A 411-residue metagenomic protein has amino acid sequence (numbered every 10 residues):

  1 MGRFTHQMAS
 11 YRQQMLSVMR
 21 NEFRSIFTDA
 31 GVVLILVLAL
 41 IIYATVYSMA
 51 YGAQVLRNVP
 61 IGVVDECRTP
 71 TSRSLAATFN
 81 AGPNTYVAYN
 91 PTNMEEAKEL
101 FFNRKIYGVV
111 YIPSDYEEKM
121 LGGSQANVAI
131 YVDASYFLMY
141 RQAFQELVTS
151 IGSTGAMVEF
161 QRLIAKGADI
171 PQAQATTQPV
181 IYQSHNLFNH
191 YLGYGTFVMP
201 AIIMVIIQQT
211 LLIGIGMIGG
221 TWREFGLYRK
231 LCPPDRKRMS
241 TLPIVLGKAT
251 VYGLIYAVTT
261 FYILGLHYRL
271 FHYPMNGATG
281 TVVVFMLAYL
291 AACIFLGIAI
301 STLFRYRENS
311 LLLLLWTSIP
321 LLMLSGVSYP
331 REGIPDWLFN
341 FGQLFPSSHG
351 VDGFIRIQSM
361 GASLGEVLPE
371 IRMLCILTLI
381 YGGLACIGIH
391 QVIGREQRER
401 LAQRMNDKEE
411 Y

Functional and structural regions predicted by a protein language model:
M1-Y194, Q391, Q397-Y411: Extracytoplasmic/periplasmic domains immediately adjacent to an N-terminal transmembrane anchor in multi-pass membrane
R12, L16-R20, T196, K237-T250 (+5 more regions): Alpha-helical membrane-protein architecture signal
E22, I26-V33, I206, G247-G253 (+4 more regions): Loop-to-transmembrane-helix entry motif
I35-L36, P200, L246-G247, S310-L313 (+1 more regions): Hydrophobic core positions of alpha-helical segments in small-molecule transporters and transporter systems
I42-T45, H185-H267: Hydrophobic alpha-helical transmembrane segments of multi-pass membrane transport proteins
Y47, C67-R68, E99, L254 (+2 more regions): Membrane-spanning alpha-helical segments of multipass transporters and channels
T71-L75, I215, L227, F295 (+2 more regions): Hydrophobic alpha-helical segments typical of transmembrane helices and their membrane-interface/capping positions
P171-I181, L227, L344-I355: Peri-membrane helix termini and adjoining interfacial loops of integral membrane proteins
